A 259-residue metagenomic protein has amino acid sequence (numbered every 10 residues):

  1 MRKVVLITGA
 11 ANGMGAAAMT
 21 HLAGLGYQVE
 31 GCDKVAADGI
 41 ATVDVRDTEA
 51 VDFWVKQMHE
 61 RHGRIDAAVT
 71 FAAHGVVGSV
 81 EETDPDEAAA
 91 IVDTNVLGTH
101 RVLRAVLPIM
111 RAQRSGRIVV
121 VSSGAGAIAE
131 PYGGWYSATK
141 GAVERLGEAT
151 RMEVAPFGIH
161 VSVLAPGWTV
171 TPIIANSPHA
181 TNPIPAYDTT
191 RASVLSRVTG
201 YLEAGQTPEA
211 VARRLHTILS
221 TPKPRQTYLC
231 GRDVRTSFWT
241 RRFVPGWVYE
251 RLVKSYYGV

Functional and structural regions predicted by a protein language model:
A11-N12: Conserved glycine-rich cofactor-binding loop
A36-E49: Rossmann-fold cofactor-recognition segment
F71-V76: Conserved NAD(P)H cofactor-binding loop of Rossmann-fold oxidoreductase domains
S79-V80, D84-A89, S115: Substrate-binding pocket helix/loop in short-chain dehydrogenase/reductase
L103, T139: Active-site helix of classical SDR
S123: Residue(s) in the substrate-gating loop at a strand-loop-helix junction that position the organic substrate next
P156-R225: SDR active-site lid
